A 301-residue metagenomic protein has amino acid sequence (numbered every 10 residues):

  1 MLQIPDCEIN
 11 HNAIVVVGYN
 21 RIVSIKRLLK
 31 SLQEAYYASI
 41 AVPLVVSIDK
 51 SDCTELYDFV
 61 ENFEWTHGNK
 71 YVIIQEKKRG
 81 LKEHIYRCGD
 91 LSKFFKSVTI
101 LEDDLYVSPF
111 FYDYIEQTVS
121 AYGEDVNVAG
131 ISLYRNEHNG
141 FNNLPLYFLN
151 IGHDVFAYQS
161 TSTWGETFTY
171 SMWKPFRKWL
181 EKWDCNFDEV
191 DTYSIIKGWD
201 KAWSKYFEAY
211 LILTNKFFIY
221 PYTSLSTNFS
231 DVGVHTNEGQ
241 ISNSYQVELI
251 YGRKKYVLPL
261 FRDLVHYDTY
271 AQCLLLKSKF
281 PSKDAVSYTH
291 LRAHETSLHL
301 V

Functional and structural regions predicted by a protein language model:
M1-K30: N-proximal low-complexity "stem/linker" segments adjacent to membrane-targeting elements
A35-V72: Acidic donor-binding segment of Leloir-type glycosyltransferases
E76-E83: A short, glycine-/small-residue-rich helix N-cap motif at loop->alpha-helix starts within glycosyltransferase
Y86-S97: Active-site nucleotide-sugar/metal-binding loop of Leloir-type enzymes
K96-Y106: Short beta-strand-to-loop acidic/aromatic patch adjacent to the donor-nucleotide binding site
F110-L146: Conserved donor NDP-sugar-binding/catalytic core segment of glycosyltransferases
S160-Q240: Catalytic core and acceptor-binding pocket of nucleotide-sugar-dependent glycosyltransferases
T289-T296: Conserved small/polar residues in nucleotide/adenosyl-binding loops
